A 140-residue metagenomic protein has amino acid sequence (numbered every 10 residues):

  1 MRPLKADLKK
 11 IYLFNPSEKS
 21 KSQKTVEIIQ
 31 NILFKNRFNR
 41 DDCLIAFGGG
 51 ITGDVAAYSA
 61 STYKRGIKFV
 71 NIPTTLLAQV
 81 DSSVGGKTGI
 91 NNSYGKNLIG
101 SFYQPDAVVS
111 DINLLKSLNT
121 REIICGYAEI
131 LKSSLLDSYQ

Functional and structural regions predicted by a protein language model:
M1-C43, K132: ATP/NTP phosphate-donor binding region
L13, A46-G48, N71, V109: Short beta-strand segments
S17-K19, I45, K68, D106: Residue-level marker of motif borders
K19-Q23, G53-D54, S117: Loop/helix-junction capping segments adjacent to catalytic residues or to phosphate/diphosphate-binding pockets
R37-L44, K96-F102: Short, basic, helix/turn surface patches
D42-S61: Glycine/serine-rich anion-binding loops at beta->alpha junctions that coordinate negatively charged ligand groups
A57-Q140: A glycine/threonine-rich phosphate-anchoring loop and its flanking beta-alpha core in nucleotide/phosphate-binding
